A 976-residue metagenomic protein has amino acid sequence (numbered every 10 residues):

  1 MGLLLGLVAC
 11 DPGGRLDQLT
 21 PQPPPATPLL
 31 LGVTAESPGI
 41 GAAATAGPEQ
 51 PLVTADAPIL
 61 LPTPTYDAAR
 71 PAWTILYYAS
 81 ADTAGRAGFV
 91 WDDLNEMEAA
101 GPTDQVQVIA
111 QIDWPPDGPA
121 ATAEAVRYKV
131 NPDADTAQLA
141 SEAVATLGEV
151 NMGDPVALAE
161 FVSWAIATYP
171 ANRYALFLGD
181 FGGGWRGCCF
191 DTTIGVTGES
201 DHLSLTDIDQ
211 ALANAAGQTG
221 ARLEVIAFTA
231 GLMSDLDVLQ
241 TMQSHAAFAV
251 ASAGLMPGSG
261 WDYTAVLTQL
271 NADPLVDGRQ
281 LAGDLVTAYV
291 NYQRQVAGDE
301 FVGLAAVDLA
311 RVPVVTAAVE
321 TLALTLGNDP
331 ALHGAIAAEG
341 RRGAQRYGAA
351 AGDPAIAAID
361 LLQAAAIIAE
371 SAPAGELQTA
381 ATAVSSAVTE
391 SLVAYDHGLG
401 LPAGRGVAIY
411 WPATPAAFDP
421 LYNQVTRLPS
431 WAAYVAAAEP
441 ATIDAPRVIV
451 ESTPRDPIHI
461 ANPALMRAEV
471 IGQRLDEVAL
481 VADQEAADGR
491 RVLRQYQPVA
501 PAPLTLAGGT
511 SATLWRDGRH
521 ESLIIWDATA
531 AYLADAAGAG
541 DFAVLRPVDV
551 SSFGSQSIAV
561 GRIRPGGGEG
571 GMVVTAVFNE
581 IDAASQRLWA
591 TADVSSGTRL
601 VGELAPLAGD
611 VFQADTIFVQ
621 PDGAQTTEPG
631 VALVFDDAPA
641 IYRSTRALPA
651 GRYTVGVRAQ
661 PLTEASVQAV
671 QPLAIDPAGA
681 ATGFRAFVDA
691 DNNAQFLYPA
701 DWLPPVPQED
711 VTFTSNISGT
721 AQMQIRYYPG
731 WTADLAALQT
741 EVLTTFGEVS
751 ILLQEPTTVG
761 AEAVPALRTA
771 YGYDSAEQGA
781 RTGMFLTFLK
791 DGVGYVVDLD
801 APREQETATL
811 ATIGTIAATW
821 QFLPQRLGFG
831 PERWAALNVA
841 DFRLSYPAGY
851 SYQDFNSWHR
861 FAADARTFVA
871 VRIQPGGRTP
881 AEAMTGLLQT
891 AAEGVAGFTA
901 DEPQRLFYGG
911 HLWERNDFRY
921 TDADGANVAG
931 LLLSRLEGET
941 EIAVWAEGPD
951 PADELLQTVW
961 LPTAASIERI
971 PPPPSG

Functional and structural regions predicted by a protein language model:
G6-A9: C-terminal motif of bacterial Sec signal peptides marking the signal peptidase cleavage site
D11-G14: Bacterial signal peptide processing site
P28-P170: N-terminal extension/subdomain marker
L31, A35-I40, A44, P51-L61 (+3 more regions): Terminal, contiguous helix-loop blocks that mediate binding/assembly
P71-T74, T103-I109, Y169-A175, T219-V225 (+2 more regions): Loop/turn elements at helix/coil->beta-strand transitions in domains of secreted/extracellular proteins
A81-G85, W114-G118, D180-R186, T192-D201 (+9 more regions): Solvent-exposed loop/turn segments at secondary-structure junctions within structured extracellular/periplasmic domains
I112-T219, A230-G231, L236-D237, A253-G254: Catalytic-core segments of thiol-dependent peptidases
D676-Q722, R726-T732, T740-E762, D774-T782 (+6 more regions): N-terminal targeting sequences that direct proteins away from the cytosol to non-cytosolic compartments
